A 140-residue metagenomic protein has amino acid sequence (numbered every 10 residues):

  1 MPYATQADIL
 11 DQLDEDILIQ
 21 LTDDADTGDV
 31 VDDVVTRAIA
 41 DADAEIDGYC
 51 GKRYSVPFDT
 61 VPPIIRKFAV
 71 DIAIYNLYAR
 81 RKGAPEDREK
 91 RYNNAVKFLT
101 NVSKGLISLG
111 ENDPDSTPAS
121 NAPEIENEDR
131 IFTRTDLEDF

Functional and structural regions predicted by a protein language model:
M1-I65, N121-F140: Conserved short "hinge" loops at termini or chain/domain junctions
R37-A38, V70, N101-V102: Short alpha-helix boundary/capping motifs
G48, K52, I64-A84: Ordered, amphipathic secondary-structure segments that act as subunit-interaction surfaces in large macromolecular
Y75-F140: Short loop/turn elements at secondary-structure junctions
